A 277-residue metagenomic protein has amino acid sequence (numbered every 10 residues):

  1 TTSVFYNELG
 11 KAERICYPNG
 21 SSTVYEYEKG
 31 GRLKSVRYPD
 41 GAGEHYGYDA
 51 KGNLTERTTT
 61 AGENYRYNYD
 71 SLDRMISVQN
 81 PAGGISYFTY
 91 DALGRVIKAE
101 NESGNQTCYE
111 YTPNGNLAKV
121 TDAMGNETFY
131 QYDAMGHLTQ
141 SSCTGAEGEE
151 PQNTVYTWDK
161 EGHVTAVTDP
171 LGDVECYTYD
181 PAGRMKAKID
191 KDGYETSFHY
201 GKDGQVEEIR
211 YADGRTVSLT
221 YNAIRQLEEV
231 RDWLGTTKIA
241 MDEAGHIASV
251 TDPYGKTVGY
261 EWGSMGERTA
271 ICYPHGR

Functional and structural regions predicted by a protein language model:
T1-Y17, S21-Y38, A42-T59, E63-N80 (+9 more regions): Beta-strand elements of repeat-based all-beta scaffolds
